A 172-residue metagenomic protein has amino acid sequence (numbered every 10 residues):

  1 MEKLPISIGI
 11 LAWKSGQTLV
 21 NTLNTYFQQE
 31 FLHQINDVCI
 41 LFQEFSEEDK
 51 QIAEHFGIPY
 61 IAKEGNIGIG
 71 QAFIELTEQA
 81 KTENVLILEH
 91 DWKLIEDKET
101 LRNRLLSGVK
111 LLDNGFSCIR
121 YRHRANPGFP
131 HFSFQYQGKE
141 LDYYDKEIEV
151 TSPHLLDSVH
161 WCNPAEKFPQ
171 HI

Functional and structural regions predicted by a protein language model:
L4-S7, D37: Cell-envelope/extracellular polymer assembly enzymes that use nucleotide-activated donors
S15-E30: Short, well-formed alpha-helical segments that are part of the catalytic scaffolds of diverse glycosyltransferases
Y26-I61: Acidic donor-binding segment of Leloir-type glycosyltransferases
E64-Q79: Glycine-rich, basic loop-to-helix element that forms the pyrophosphate-binding segment of sugar-nucleotide handling
V85: Short aromatic/hydrophobic "clamp" motif used to bind/position activated sugar donors
E96-R120: Conserved donor-nucleotide/metal-binding helix-loop-beta segment in metal-dependent transferases, i.e., the alpha-helix
S117-Q137: Short beta-strand-to-loop element that shapes/binds the nucleotide-sugar donor at the catalytic cleft/hinge
I148-I172: A recurrent flexible, glycine/aromatic-enriched loop bordering the glycosyltransferase active site that acts as
